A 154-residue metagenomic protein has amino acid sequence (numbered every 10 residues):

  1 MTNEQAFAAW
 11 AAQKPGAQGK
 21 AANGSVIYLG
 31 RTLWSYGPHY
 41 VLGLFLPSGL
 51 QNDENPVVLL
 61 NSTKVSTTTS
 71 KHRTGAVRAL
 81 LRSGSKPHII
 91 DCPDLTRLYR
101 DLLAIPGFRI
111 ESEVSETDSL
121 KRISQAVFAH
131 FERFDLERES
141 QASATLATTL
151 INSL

Functional and structural regions predicted by a protein language model:
M1-L154: Terminal leader/tail segments of proteins
